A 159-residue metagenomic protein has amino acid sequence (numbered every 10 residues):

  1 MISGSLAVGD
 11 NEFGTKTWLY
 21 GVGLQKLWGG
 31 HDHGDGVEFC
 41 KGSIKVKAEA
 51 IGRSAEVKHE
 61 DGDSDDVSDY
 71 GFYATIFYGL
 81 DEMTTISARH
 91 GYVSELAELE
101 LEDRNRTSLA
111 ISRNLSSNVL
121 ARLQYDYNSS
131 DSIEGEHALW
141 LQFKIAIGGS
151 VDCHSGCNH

Functional and structural regions predicted by a protein language model:
M1-A97, N105: Detector for outer-membrane/organellar transmembrane beta-barrel domains, recognizing the amphipathic beta-strand
N11, Y125-D131: A short, acidic, flexible beta-alpha connecting loop/helix-capping segment that sits on the rim of active
G14-W18, N118, D131-L141: Short glycine/proline-enriched turn or capping motifs at secondary-structure junctions
K58-G62, E100, G135, S155: Outer-membrane beta-barrel and related beta-rich outer-membrane complex signature in Gram-negative bacteria
Y92-L96, S116-S117, N128-S130: Short Gly/Pro-enriched loop/turn and capping motifs at secondary-structure junctions
R104-I111, F143: Short, electropositive alpha-helical surface patch
A110-Q124: C-terminal closing repeat unit and adjoining cap/tail of repeat-based domains
R113, G135-H159: Outer-membrane beta-barrel "beta-signal"
